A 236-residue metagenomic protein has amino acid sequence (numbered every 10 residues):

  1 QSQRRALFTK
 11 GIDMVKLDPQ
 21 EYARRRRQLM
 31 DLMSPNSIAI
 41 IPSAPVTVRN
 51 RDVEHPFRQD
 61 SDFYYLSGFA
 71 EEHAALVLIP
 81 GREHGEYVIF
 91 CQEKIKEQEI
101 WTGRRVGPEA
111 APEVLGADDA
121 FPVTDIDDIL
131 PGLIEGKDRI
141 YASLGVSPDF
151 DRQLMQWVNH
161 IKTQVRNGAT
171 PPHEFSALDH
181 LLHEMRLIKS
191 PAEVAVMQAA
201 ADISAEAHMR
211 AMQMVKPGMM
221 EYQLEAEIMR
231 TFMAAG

Functional and structural regions predicted by a protein language model:
Q1-E206: A composition/biophysics-driven feature that prefers long, compositionally simple stretches
K189-G236: Active-site pocket-lining segments that scaffold enzyme catalytic pockets across diverse folds
